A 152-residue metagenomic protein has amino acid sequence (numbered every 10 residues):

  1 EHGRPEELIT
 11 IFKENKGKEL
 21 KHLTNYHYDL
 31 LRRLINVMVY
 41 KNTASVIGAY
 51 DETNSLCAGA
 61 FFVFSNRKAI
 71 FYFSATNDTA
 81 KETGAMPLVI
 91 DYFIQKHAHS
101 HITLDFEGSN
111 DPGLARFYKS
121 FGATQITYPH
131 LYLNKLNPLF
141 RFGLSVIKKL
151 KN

Functional and structural regions predicted by a protein language model:
E1-K81: A conserved beta-strand-loop-helix scaffold within acyl/acetyltransferase catalytic domains
F12-N15, M38, H97, F121 (+1 more regions): Alpha-helix boundary/capping residues
N36, D91-Q95, K119: Surface-exposed alpha-helical segments enriched in charged/polar residues
F71, Q95, H99-H101: Intrinsically disordered, low-complexity, positively biased terminal segments
K81-Q95: Conserved acetyl-CoA-binding loop-helix of GNAT-fold acetyltransferases
H99-N152: Active-site/acyl-donor-binding loops of N-acyltransferases
